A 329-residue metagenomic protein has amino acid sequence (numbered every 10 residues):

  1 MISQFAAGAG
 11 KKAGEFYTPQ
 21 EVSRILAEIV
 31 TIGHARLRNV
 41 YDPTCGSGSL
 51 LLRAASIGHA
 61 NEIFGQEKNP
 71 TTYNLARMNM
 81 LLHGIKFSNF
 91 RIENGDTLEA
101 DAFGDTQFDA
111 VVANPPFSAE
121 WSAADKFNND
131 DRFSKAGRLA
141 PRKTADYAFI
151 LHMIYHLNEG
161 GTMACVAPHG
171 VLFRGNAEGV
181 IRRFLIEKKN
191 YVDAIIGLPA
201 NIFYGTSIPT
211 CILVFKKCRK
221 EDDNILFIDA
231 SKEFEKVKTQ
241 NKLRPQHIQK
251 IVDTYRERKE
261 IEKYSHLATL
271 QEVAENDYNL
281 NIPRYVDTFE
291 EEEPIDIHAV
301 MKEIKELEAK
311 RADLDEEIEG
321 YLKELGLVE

Functional and structural regions predicted by a protein language model:
M1-A6: Long recognition/docking surfaces used for binding and targeting
A7-K11: Conserved adenine-nucleotide phosphate-binding loops and their immediately adjacent elements
K12-A113, S118-F127, F133-A136, Y147-A148 (+3 more regions): Conserved S-adenosyl-L-methionine
D101, D105-E329: A conserved structural/catalytic subdomain of Rossmann-like adenosyl-cofactor enzymes
